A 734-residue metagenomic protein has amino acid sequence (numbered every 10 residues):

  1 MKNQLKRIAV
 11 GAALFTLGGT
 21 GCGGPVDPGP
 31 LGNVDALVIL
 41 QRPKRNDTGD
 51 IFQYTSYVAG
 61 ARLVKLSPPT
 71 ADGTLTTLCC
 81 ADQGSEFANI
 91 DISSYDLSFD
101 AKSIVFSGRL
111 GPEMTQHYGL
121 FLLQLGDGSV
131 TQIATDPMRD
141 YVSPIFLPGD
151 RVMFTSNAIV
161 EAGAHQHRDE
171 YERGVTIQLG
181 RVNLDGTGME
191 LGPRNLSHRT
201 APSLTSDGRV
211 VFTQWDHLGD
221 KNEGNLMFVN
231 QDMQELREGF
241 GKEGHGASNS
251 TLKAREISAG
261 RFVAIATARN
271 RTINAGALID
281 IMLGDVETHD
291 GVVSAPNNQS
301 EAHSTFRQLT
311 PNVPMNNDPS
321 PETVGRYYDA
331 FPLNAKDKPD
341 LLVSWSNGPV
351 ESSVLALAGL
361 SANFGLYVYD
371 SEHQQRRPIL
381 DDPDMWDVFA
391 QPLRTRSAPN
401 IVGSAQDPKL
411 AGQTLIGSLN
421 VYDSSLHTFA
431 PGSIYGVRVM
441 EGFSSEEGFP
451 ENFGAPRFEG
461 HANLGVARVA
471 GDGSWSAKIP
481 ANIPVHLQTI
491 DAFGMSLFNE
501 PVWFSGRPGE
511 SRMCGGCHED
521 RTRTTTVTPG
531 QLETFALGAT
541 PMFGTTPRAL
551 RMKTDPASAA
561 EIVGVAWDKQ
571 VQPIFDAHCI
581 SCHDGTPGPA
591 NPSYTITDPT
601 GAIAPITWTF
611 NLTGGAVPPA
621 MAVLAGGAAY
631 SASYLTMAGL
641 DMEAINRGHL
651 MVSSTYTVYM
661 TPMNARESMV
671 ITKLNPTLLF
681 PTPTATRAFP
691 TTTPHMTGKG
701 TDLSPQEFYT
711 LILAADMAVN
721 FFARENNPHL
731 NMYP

Functional and structural regions predicted by a protein language model:
M1-V10: Bacterial N-terminal signal peptides that target proteins for export
A9-G19: Bacterial N-terminal signal peptides
G11-A12, E172, G588: Intrinsically disordered, low-complexity segments enriched in polar/charged small residues
L14, P69, C80, A158 (+2 more regions): Residues within well-ordered alpha-helical secondary structure of globular protein domains
C22-D472, K478-P480, L497-M513, T524-G530: Sequence signature of WD/YWTD-type beta-propeller architectures
P28, G32-V34, P392-R394, G432-I434 (+4 more regions): Aromatic- and Gly/Pro-enriched helix-to-coil junctions and flexible linker segments
